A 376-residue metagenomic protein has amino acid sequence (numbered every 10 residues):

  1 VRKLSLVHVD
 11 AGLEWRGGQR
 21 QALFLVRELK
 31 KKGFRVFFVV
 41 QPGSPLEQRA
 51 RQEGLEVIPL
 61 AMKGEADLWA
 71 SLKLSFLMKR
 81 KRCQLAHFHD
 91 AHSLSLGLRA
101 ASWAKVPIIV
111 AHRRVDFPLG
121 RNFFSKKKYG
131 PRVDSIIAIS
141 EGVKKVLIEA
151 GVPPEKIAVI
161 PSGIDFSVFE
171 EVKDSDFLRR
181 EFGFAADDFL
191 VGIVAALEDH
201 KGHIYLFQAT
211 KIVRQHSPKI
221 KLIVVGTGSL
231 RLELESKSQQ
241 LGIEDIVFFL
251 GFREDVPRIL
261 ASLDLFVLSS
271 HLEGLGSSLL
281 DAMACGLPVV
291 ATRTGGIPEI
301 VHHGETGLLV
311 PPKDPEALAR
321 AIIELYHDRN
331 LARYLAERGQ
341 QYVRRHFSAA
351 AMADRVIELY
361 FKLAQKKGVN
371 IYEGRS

Functional and structural regions predicted by a protein language model:
R16-R27, F189, I193-P218, L222 (+6 more regions): A conserved mid-protein helix/loop that constitutes part of the nucleotide-sugar donor-binding site
V39-V40, P288-A291, V301: Short hydrophobic beta-strand element within catalytic cores of glycosyltransferases and related nucleotide-activated
I108-E141, A150: A conserved, positively charged/aromatic
V133-V159, I164-V168: A short, active-site helix/loop in glycosyltransferases that binds the activated sugar's phosphate group
F169-F184, V369-I371: A short helix/loop element that forms part of the nucleotide-sugar donor recognition site in Leloir-type
F252, H271: Aromatic "clamp/platform" in nucleotide-sugar-dependent glycosyltransferases that forms part of the donor/acceptor
H303-G304, L308-P315, E324-R329: Conserved acidic donor-binding segment of nucleotide-sugar-dependent glycosyltransferases
A317, E324, L331-H346, M352-E358: A short, well-ordered alpha-helix in the C-terminal region of glycosyltransferases
